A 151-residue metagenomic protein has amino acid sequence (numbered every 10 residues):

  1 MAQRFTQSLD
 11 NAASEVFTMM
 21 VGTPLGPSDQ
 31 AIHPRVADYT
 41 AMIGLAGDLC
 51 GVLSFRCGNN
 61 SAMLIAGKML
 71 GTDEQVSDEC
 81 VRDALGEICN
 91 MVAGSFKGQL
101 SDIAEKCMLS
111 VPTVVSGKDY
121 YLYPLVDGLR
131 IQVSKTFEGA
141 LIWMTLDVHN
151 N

Functional and structural regions predicted by a protein language model:
M1-N151: N-terminal auxiliary interaction/assembly segments of multi-subunit proteins
